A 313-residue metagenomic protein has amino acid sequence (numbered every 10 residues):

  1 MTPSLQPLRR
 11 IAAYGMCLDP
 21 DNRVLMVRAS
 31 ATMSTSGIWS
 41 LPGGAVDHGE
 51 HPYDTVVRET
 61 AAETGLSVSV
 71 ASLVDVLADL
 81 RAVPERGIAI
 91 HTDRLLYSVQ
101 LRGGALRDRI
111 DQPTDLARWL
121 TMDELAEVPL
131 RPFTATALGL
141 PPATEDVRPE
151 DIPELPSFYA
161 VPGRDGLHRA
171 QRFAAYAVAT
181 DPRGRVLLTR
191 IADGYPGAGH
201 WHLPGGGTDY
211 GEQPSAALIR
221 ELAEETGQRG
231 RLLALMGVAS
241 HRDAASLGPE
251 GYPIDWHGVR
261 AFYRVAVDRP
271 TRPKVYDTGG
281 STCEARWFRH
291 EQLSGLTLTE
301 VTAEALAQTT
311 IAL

Functional and structural regions predicted by a protein language model:
M1-M16, P142-V178, I191, P253: Acidic, metal-coordinating catalytic segment for phosphate/diphosphate chemistry, firing primarily on the Nudix
P7-R9, I38, G87-D93, D111-T114 (+4 more regions): A generic structural micro-feature
C17, L96-Q100, R118-T121, A179 (+2 more regions): Short, well-ordered beta-strand micro-motif
R23-E63, R185-Q228: Conserved Nudix-box catalytic region and its N-terminal flanking loop in Nudix hydrolases and closely related
S36, L106-A170, P196-H200, P270-L313: Nudix hydrolase/Nudix homology domain
S67-V76, R229-V238: A short coil-to-beta-strand element that immediately follows conserved catalytic motifs
A78-L106, A239-P273: Active-site-adjacent beta-strand/loop module that shapes the phosphate/pyrophosphate-binding cleft
